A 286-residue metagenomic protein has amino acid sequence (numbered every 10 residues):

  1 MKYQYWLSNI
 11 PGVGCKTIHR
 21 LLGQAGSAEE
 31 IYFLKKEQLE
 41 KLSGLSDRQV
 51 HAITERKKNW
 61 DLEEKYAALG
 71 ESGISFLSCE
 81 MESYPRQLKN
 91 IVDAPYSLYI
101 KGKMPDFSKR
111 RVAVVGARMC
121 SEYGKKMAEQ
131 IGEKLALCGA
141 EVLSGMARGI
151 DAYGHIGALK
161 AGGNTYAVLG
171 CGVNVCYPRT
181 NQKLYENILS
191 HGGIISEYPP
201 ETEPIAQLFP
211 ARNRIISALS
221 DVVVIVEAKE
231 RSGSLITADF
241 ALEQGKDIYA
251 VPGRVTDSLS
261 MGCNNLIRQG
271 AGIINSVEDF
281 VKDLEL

Functional and structural regions predicted by a protein language model:
M1-L137: Short, positively charged patches
C79-L286: Glycine-biased, small-residue-rich flexible motifs in mid-sequence functional cores and linkers
